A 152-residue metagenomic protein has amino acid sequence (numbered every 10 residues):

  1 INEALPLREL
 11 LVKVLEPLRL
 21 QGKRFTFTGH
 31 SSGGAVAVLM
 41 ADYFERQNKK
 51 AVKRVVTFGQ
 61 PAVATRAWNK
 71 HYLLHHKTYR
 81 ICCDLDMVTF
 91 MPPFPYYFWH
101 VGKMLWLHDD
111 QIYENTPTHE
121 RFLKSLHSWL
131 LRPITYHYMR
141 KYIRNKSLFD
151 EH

Functional and structural regions predicted by a protein language model:
I1-T28, S32-H152: Non-catalytic, mobile gating and regulatory segments of ester bond hydrolases
